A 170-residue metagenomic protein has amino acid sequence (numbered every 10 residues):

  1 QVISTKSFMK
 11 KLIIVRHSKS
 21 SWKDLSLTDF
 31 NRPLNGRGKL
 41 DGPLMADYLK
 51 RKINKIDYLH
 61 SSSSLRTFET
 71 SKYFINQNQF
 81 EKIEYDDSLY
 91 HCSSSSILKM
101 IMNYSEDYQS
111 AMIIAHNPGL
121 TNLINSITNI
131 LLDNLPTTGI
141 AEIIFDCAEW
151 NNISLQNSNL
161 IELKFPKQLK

Functional and structural regions predicted by a protein language model:
Q1-F8: Short, Lys/Arg-enriched N-terminal segments with co-localized hydrophobic residues within the first ~10-30 amino acids
K11, V15-C92, N134-L135: Active-site-proximal alpha-helix that buttresses catalytic centers in soluble enzyme cores
K50, K99-Y104: Short amphipathic alpha-helix with an adjacent loop that forms part of the alpha/beta core around
H91-I101: Short alpha-helix plus adjacent loop in nuclease-associated cores
Y104-D107, M112, N117-T138: Non-DNA-binding regulatory cores of transcription-related proteins, predominantly C-terminal effector-binding
L131-I161: Domain-level recognition of soluble alpha/beta enzyme cores, biased toward histidine phosphatases/phosphomutases
N159-K170: Charged phosphate-binding loop/patch that engages nucleotide di/tri-phosphates or the phosphate backbone of nucleic
